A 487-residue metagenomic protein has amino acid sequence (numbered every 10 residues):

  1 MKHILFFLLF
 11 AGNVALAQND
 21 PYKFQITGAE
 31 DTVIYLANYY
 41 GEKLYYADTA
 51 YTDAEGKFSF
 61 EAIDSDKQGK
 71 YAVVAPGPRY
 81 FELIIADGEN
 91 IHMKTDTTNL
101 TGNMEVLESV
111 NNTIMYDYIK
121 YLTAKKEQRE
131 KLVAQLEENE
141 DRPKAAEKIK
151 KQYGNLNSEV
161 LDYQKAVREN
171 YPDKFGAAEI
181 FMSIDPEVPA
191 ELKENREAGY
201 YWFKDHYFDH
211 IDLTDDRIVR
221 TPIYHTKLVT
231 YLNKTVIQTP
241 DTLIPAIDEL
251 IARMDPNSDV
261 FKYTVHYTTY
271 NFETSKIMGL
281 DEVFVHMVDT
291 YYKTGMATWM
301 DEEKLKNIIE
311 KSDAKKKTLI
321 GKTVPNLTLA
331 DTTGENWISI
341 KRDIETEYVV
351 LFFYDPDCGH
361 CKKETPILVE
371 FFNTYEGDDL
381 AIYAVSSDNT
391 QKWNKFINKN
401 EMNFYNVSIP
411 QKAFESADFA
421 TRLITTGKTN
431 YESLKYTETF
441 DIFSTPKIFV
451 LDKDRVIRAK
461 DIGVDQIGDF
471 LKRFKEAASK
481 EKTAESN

Functional and structural regions predicted by a protein language model:
M1-Q25, K460, A478, A484-N487: Bacterial Sec-dependent N-terminal signal peptides
Q18-P172, F181-H210: A non-transmembrane, solvent-exposed segment enriched in polar/low-complexity residues
E42-T49, N336-I338, I457-R458: Surface-exposed loop/edge segments in extracytoplasmic proteins
S183, F414-R473: Thiol/disulfide oxidoreductase modules built on the thioredoxin-like
D241-M300: A cross-family structural signal marking well-folded subdomains
T274-D331, R342-T346, E485-N487: N-proximal helix/coil linker or "cap" segments that precede and/or mark the start of modular domains
I338-L368, A381-V385: Short active-site neighborhood of thiol/selenol oxidoreductases, capturing the structured segment around
K363-M402, Q411-D418, E432-S433: Structural microenvironment flanking redox-active thiols in thiol-disulfide oxidoreductases
